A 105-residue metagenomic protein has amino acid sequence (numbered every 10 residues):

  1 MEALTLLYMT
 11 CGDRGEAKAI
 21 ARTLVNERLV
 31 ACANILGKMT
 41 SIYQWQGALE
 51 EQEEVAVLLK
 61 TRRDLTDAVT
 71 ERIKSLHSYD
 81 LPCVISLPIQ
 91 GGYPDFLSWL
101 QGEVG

Functional and structural regions predicted by a protein language model:
M1-G105: Positively charged, small/polar-rich N-terminal and surface patches that mediate targeting and assembly and bind
